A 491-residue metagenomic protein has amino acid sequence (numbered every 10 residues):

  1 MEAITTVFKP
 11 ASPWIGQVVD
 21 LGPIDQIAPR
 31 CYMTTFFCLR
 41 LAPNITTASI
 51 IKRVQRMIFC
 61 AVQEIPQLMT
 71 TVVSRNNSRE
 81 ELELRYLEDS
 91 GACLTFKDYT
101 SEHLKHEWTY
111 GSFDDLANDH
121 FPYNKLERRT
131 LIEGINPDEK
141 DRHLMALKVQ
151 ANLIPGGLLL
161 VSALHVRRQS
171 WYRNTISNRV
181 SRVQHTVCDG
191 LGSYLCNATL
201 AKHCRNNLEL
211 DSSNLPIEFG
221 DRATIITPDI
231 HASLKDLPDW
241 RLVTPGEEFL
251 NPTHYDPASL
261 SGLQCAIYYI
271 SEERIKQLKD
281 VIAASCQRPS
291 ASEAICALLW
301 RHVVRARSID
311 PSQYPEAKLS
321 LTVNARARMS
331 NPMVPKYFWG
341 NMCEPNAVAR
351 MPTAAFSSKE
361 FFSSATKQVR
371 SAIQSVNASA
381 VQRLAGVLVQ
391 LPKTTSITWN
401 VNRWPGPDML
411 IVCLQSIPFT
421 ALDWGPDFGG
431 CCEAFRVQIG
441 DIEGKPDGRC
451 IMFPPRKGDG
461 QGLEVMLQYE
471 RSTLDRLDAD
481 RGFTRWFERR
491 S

Functional and structural regions predicted by a protein language model:
M1-L234, K276, D280, A291-P311 (+1 more regions): Non-catalytic N-terminal regions of enzymes
A28-L41, E81-W108, A258-C265, A325-Q368 (+1 more regions): Acyl/amide activation-and-transfer machinery of modular secondary-metabolite enzymes
T47-I51, I176, T186, S193 (+4 more regions): Amphipathic alpha-helical protein-protein interaction segments
N136-E139, P257-S259, W399-V401: Short Gly/Pro-enriched turn/cap motifs at secondary-structure boundaries
I230-Q287: Flexible, P/S/T/G-rich "lid" or insertion loops adjacent to the active sites of thioester-utilizing
L263, G340-W424: Helical lid/core segments from catalytic subdomains that handle acyl or acyl-like groups
C286-M351: Hydrophobic, mid-to-C-terminal alpha-helical segments
